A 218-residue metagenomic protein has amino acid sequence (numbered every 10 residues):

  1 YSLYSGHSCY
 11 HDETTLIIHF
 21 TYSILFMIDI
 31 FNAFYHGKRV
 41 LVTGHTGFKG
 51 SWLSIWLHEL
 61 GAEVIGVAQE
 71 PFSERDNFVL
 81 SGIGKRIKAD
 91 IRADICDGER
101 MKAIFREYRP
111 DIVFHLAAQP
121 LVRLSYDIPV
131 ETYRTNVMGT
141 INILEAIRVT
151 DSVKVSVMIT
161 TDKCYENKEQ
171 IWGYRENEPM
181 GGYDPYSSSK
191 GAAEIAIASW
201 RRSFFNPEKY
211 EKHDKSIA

Functional and structural regions predicted by a protein language model:
Y1-Y4, C9-A218: N-terminal Rossmann-like NAD(P)+-binding domain of SDR-like oxidoreductases, especially those catalyzing
